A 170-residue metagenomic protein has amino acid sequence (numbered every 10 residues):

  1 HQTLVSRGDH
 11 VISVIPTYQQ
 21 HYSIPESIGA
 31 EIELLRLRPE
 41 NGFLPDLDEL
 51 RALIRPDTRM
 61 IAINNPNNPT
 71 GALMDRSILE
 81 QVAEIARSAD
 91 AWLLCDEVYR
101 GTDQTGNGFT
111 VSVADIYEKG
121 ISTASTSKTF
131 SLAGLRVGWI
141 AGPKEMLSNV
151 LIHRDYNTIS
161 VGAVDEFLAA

Functional and structural regions predicted by a protein language model:
H1-H10, I24, S125: Phosphate-binding glycine-rich loop
D9, A30-E31: Structural loop-to-beta junction motif characteristic of Rossmann-like glycosyltransferase folds
S13, L34, A62-I63, L93-C95: Hydrophobic residues in well-ordered beta-strands that form the structural core
T17-H21: Conserved coil-to-alpha-helix start sites within the AMP-binding
E26, E33, L44-D57, P69-L93 (+2 more regions): Active-site pre-lysine segment of PLP-dependent enzymes
E31-E40: Short beta-strand->loop structural element characteristic of the AMP-binding/adenylate-forming
I121-S122, T126-A170: PLP-dependent aminotransferase class I/II
